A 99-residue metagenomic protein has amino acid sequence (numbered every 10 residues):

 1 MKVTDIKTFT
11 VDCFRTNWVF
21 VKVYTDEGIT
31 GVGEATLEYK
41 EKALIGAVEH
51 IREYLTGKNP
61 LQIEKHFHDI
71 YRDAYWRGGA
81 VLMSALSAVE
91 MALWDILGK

Functional and structural regions predicted by a protein language model:
M1-V32, T36-L37: Structured beta-strand/loop patches that form or line metal/cofactor-binding pockets in enzymes
D26-K99: Metal- or metallocofactor-binding catalytic centers and their adjacent structured scaffolds across diverse enzyme
